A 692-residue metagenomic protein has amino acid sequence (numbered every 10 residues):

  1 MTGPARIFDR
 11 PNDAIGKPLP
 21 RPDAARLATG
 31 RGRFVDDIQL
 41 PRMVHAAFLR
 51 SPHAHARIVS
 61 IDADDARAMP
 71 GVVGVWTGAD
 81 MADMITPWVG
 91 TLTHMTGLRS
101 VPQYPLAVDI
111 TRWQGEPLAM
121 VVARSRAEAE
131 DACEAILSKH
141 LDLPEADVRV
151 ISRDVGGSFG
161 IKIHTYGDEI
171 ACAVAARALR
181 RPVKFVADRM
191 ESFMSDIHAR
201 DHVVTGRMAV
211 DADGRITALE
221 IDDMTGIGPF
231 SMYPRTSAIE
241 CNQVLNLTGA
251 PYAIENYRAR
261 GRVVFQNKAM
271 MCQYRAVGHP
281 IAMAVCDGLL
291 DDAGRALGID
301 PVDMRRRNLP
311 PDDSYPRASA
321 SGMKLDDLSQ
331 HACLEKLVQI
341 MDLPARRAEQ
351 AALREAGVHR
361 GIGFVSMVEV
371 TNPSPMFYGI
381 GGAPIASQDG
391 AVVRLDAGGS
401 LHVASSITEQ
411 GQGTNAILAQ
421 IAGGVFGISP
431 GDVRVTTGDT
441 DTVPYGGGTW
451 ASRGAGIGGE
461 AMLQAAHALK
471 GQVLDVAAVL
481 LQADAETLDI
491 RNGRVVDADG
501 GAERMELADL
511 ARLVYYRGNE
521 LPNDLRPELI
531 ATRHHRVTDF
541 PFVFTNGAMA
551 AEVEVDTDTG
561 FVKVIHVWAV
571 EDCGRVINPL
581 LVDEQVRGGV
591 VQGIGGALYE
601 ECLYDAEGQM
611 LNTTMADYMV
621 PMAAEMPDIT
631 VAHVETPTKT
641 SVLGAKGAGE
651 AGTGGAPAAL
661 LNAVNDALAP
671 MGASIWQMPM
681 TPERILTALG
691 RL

Functional and structural regions predicted by a protein language model:
M1-A135, D168, S374: Flexible, low-hydrophobicity surface segments
A68-M69, G78-A79, D142-D147, R177-F185 (+5 more regions): C-terminal catalytic domains of large/alpha subunits in multi-subunit enzymes
I85-G90, A132-I136, F159-T165, M194-R200 (+10 more regions): Short acidic, glycine/serine/threonine-rich loops at helix termini
A107-V108, V203, G361, I380-G381 (+3 more regions): Short glycine-rich loop/turn motifs
D109-I110, P144-A146, V150-S152, A175-D188 (+1 more regions): Conserved catalytic cysteine-centered active-site region of acyl-thioester-dependent Claisen-condensing enzymes
A127, C133-L141, V365-A397, L401 (+2 more regions): Conserved beta-alpha junction segments in alpha/beta enzyme cores
S158-R180, K184-V186, T414-I421: Thiamine diphosphate
E169, P182, R189-Y257: Active-site cavity-forming subdomains of large catalytic enzyme subunits
